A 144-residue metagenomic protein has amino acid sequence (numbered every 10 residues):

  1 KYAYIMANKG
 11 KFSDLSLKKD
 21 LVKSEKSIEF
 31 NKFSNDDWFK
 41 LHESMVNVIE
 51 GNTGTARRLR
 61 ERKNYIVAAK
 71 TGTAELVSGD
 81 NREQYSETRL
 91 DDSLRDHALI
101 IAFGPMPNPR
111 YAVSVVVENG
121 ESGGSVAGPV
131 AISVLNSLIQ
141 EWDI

Functional and structural regions predicted by a protein language model:
K1-F30, M45, I49-I144: Active-site beta-strand/loop architecture of penicillin-binding DD-peptidases
W38: Acidic/aromatic/glycine-rich contiguous surface patches that form carbohydrate-binding/processing clefts and analogous
